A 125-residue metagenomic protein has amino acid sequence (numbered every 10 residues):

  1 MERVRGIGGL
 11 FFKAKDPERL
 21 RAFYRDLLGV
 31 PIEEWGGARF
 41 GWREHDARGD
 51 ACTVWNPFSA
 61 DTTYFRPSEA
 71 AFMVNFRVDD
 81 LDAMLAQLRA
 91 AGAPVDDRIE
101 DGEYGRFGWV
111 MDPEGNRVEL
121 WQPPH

Functional and structural regions predicted by a protein language model:
M1, R48, F65-P67, D101: Sterically constrained small-residue positions within well-ordered secondary structures of folded domains
M1-G6, E33-W35, L85-H125: Vicinal oxygen chelate
E2-R5, F11-W55, A90: Core segments of cupin and vicinal oxygen chelate
I7-K15, R43, D61-R89, R106-M111 (+1 more regions): Vicinal oxygen chelate
G29-P31, F76-R77, R98-I99: Short linear motifs in intrinsically disordered
W42-E44, S59, Q122: Pocket-edge structural micro-motifs
W55-A60, A93: Short amphipathic beta-strand starts and helix->beta connectors
